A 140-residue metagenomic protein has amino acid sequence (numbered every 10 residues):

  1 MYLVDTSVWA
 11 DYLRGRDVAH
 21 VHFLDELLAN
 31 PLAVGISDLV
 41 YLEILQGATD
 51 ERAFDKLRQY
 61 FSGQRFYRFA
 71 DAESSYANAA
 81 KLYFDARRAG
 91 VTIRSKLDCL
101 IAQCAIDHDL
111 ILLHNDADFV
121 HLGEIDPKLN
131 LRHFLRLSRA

Functional and structural regions predicted by a protein language model:
M1, A102, I106-A140: Acidic, PIN/NYN-like endoribonuclease modules and their adjacent C-terminal/linker elements
M1-I36, Q46-Q59, S138-A140: Short, well-structured N-terminal submotif of metal-dependent ribonuclease cores
D5-T6, I44, A79, A105: Generic structural signal for small/hydrophobic residues in well-ordered secondary structure, especially within
T6, D38, S95-C99: Conserved glycosyltransferase catalytic-site signature
W9-A10, Y41-I44, F119: A generic structural signal for short hydrophobic patches within well-formed alpha-helices
V21, Y41, F54, Y76-A80 (+1 more regions): A general structural signal for well-ordered alpha-helical segments in protein cores
R52-A72: Active-site-proximal, substrate-binding regions of enzyme catalytic domains and RNA-binding/basic surfaces
F66-L113, A140: Active-site neighborhoods of divalent-metal-dependent phosphate/nucleic-acid chemistry enzymes
